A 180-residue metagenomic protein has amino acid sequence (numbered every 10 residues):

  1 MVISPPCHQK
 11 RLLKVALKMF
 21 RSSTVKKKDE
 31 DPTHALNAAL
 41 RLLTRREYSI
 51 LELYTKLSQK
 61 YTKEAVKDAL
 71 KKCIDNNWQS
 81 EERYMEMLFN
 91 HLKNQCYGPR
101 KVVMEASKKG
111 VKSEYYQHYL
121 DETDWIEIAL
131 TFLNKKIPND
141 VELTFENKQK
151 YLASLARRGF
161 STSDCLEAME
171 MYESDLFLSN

Functional and structural regions predicted by a protein language model:
C7-H8, L12-N180: An alpha-helical, amphipathic repeat domain used for nucleic-acid recognition, typified by the mTERF helical solenoid
